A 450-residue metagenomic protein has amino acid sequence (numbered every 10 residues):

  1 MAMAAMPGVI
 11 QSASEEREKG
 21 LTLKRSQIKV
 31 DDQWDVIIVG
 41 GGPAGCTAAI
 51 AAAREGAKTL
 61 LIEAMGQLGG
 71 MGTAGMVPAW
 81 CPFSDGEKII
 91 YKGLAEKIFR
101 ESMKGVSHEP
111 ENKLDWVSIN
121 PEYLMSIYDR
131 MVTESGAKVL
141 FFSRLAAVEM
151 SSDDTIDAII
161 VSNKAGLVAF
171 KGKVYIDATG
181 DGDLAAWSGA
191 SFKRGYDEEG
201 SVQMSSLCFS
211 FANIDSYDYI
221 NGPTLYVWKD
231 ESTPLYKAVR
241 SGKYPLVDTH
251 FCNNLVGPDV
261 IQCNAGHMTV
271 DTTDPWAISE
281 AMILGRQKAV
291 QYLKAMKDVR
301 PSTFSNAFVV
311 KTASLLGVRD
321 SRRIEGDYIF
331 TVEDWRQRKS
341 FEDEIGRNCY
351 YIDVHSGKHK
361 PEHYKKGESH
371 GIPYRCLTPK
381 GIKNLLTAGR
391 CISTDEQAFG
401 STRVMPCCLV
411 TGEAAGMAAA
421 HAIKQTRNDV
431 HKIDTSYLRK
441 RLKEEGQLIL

Functional and structural regions predicted by a protein language model:
M1-E15: N-terminal export signals
L23, Q27, I98, F142 (+3 more regions): Flavin (FAD/FMN)-binding glycine-rich loop and adjacent Rossmann-like elements that form
I28-G42: Beta1/beta-strand and adjacent pyrophosphate-binding region of the FAD-binding site in flavoprotein oxidoreductases
G45: N-terminal Rossmann-fold NAD(P) dinucleotide-binding loop
A51, A57-K58, E63-E149, Q203 (+2 more regions): Conserved N-terminal/central alpha/beta ligand/cofactor-binding core
E149-A169: Conserved beta-strand-loop-beta-strand element in the redox core of flavoprotein oxidoreductases
